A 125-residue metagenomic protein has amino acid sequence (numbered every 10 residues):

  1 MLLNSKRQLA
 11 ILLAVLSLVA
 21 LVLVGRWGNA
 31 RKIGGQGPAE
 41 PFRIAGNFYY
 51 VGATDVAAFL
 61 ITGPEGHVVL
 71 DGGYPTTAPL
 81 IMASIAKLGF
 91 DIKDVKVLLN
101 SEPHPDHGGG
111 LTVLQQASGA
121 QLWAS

Functional and structural regions predicted by a protein language model:
M1-L16: N-terminal Sec-pathway targeting helices
L16-R26: Hydrophobic alpha-helical membrane-insertion segments, chiefly the h-region of N-terminal signal peptides
R26-G37: Ser/Thr/Pro/Gly-rich low-complexity linker/stalk segments immediately outside membranes or between
G35-I92: Conserved beta-strand hairpin/beta-sheet module of binuclear metal-dependent hydrolase folds, prominently
T76-T77, A86-S125: Active-site HxH/HxHxD metal-binding segment of metal-dependent hydrolases
